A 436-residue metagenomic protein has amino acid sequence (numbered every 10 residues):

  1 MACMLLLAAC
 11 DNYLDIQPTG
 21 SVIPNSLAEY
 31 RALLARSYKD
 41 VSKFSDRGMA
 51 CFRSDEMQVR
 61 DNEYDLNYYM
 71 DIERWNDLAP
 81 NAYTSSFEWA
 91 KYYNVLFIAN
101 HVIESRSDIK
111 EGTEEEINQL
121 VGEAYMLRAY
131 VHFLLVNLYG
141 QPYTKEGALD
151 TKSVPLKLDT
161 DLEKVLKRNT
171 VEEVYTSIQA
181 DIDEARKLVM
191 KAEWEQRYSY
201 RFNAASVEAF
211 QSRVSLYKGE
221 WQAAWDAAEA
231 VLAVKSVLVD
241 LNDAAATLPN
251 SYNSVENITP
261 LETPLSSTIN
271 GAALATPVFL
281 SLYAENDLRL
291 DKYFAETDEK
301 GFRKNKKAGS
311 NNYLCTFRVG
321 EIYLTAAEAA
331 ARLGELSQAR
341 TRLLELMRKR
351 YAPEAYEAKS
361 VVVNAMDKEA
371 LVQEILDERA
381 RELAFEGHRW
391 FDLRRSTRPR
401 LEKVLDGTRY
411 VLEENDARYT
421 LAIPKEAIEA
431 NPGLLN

Functional and structural regions predicted by a protein language model:
C10-S54, R340, R398-N436: Membrane-proximal, proline-rich intrinsically disordered regions
G20-N25, G48-Y64, Q141-D150, K191-S267 (+1 more regions): Short, surface-exposed recognition loops and adjoining beta-strand edges that mediate ligand/DNA contacts, enriched
Y69-Y139, N169, K187-M190, W194 (+4 more regions): Conserved, well-structured interaction surfaces
L96-A99, Y175, I182, A228 (+2 more regions): Inward-facing hydrophobic residues that define packing positions of alpha-helical scaffold repeats
G219, A223-G320, A352-V362, K368 (+5 more regions): Hydrophobic-face positions in mid-chain alpha helices that act as interaction patches
